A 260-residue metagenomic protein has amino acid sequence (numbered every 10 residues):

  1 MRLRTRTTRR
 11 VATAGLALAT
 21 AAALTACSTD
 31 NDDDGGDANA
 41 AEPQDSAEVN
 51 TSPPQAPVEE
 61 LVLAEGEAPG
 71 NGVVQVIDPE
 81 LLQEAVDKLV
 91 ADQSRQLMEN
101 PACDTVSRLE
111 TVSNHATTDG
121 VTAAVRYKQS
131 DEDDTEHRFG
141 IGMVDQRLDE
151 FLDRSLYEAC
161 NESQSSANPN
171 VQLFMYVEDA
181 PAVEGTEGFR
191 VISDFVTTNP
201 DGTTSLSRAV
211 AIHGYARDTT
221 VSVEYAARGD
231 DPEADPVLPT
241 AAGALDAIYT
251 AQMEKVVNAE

Functional and structural regions predicted by a protein language model:
R2-G15: Bacterial N-terminal signal peptides that target proteins for export
A22-A26: C-terminal motif of bacterial Sec signal peptides marking the signal peptidase cleavage site
S28-N31: Bacterial signal peptide processing site
G36-G66: N-terminal low-complexity, Pro/Thr/Ser-rich intrinsically disordered segments that act as propeptides or flexible
V62-V73, Q164, Q252-E260: Sec/Tat-exported extracytoplasmic proteins
G72-H213, Y249: A small/polar (G/S/T-enriched), proline-flanked helix-loop surface module common in exported/cell-envelope proteins
F139-G140, D218-R228: Short, well-ordered beta-strand elements
R228-E260: Surface-exposed amphipathic alpha-helical segments
